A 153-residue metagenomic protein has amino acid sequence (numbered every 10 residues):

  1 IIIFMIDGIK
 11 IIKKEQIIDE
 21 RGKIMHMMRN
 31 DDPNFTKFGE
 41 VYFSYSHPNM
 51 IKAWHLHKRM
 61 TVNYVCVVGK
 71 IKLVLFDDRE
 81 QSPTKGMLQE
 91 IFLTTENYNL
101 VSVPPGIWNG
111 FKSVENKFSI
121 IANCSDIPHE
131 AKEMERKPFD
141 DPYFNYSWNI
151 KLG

Functional and structural regions predicted by a protein language model:
I3-N97, V114-G153: Non-catalytic, conserved peripheral segments adjacent to functional cores
V101, N109-V114: Short beta-strand His + acidic residue motifs that chelate non-heme Fe in jelly-roll/DSBH and cupin folds
